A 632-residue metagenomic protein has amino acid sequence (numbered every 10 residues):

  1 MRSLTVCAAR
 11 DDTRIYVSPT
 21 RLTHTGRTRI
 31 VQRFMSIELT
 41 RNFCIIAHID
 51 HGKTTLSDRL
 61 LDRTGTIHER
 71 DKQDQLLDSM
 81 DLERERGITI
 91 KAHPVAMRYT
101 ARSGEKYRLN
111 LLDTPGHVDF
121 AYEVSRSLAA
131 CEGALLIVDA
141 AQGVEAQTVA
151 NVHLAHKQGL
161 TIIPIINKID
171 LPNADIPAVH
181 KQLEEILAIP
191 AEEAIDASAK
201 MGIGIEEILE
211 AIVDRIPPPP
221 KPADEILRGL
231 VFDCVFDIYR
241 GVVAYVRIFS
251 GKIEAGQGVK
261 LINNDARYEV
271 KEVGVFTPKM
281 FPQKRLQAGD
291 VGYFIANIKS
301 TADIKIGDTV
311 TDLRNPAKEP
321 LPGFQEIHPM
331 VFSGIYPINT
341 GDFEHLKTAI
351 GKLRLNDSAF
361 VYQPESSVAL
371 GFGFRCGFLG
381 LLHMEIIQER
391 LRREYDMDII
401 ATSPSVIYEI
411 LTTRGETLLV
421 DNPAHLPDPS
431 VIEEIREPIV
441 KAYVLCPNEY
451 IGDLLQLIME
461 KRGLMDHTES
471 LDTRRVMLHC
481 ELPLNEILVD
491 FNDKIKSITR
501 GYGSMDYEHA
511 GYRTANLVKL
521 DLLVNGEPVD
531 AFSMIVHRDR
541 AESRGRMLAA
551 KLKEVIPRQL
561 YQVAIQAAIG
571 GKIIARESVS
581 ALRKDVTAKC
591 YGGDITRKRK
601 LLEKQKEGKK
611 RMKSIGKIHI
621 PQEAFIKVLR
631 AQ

Functional and structural regions predicted by a protein language model:
M1-C7, A96, E207: Short intrinsically disordered, low-complexity coil segments enriched in acidic
R2, A9-R14, S18, T23-T25: A cross-taxon signal for low-complexity, glycine/charged-rich
R2-L4, T13, D530, T587: Intrinsically disordered, low-complexity segments enriched in glycine/proline and serine/threonine
L4, T23, R33-M35: N-terminal mitochondrial targeting presequences
L4-T5, T25, H51, D71: Generic alpha-helical structural signal
C7-R10, S18, Q32, D50: N-terminal non-cleavable signal-anchor helices
I30-Q632: Structural and coupling elements of P-loop NTPases
